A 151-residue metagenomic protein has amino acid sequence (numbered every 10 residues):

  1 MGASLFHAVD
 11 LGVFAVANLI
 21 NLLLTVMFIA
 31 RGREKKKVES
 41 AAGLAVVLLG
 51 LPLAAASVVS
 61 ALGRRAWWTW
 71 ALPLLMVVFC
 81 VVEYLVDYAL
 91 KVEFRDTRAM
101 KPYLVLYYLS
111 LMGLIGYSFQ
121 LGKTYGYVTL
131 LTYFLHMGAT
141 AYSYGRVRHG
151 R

Functional and structural regions predicted by a protein language model:
M1-D10, A55-A71, G116-Y127: Helix-coil boundary and interhelical linker segments in multi-pass alpha-helical membrane proteins
F6-R33, M137-T140: N-terminal signal-anchor/start-transfer transmembrane helix
A8-V16, R65-F79, L131-F134: Alpha-helical transmembrane segments
N21-F28, A61-L72, R95-L109, T124-Y133: Juxtamembrane/interfacial segments around transmembrane helices
L23-K37, Y84-E93, A141-G150: C-terminal ends of transmembrane helices
V26-R33, S57-R65, V86-V92, L114-G122: Juxtamembrane "helix-exit" motif on the non-cytosolic side of transmembrane helices
R33-W70: Membrane-helix boundary elements
L74-D87, R98-Q120, T129-G138: Hydrophobic alpha-helical membrane segments
